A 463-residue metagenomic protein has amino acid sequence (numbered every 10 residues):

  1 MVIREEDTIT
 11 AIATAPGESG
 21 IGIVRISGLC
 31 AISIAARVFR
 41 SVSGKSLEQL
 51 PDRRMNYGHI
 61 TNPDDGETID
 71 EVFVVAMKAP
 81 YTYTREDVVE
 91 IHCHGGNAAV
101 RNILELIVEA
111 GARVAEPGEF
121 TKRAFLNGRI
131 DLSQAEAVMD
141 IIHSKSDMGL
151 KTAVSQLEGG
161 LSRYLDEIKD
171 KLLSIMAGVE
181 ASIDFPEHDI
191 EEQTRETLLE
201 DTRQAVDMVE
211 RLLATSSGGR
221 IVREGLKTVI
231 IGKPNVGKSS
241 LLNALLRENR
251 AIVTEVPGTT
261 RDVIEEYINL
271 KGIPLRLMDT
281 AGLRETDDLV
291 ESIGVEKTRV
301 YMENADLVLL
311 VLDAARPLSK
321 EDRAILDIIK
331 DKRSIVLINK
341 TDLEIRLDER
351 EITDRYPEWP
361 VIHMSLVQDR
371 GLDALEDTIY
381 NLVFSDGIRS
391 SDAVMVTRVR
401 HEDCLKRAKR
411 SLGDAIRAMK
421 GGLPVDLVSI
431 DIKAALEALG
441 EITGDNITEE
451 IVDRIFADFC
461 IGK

Functional and structural regions predicted by a protein language model:
M1-K151, S155, G159, I335: A glycine-rich (often HGG/GG-containing) alpha/beta subdomain
V2-I12, P16, D147-N269, T286-D288 (+1 more regions): C-terminal-of-GTPase-core extension/linker across diverse P-loop GTPases
S19-I21, R53-N56, N304-V308, D331-S334 (+1 more regions): Short glycine-/polar-rich loops that comprise or flank the Walker A/P-loop and associated switch/sensor motifs
N56-D70, V74-K78, G258-T286, N304-L307: Switch I (G2) and immediately adjacent beta-strands of P-loop GTPase domains
L246, A281-G282, D306, D313 (+1 more regions): Short glycine-/small-residue-rich Rossmann-like dinucleotide-binding loops
P257, L283, E291-V295: Short alpha-helix of the ABC ATPase nucleotide-binding domain corresponding to the H-loop/switch region
L277, V311, L337: Generic enzyme active-site microenvironment
E291-A315: Inter-motif core of Ras-like GTPase G domains
